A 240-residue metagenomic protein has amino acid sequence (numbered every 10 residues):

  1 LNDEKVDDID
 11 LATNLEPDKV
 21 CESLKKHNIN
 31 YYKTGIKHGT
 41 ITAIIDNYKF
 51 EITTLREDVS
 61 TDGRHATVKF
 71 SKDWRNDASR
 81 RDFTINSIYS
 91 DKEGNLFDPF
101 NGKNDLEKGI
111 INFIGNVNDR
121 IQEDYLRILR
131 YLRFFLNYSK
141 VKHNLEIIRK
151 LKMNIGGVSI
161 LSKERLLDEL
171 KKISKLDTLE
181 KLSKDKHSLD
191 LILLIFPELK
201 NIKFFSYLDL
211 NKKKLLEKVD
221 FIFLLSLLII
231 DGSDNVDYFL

Functional and structural regions predicted by a protein language model:
L1-L240: Catalytic cores of the polymerase beta-like nucleotidyltransferase superfamily and closely associated nucleotide
